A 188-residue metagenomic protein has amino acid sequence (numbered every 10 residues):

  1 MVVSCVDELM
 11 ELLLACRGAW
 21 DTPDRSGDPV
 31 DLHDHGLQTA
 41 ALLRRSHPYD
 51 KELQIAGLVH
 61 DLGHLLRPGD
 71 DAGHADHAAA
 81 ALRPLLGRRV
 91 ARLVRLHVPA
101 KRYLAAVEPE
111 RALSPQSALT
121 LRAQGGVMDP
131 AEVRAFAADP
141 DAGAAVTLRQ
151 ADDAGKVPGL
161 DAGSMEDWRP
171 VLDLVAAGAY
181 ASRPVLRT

Functional and structural regions predicted by a protein language model:
M1-T188: Metal-dependent phosphohydrolase cores
